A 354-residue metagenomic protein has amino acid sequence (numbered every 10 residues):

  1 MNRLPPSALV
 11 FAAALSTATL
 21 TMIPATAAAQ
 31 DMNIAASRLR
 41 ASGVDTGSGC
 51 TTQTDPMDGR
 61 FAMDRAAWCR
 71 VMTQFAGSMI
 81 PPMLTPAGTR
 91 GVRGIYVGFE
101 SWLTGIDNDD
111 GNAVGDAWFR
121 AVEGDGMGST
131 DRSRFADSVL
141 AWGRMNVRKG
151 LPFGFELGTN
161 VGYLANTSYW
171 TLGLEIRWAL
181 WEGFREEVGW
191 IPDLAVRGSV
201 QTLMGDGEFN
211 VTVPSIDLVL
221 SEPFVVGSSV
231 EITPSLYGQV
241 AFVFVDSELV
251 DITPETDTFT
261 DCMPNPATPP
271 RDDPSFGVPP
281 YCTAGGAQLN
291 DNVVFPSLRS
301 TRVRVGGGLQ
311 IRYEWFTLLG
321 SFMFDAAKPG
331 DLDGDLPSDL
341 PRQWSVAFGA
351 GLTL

Functional and structural regions predicted by a protein language model:
A29-R185: Transmembrane beta-barrel domains of Gram-negative outer membranes and organellar outer membranes
Q30-T46, R299-V303, Q310-L354: Predominantly the C-terminal beta-signal and adjacent terminal strand-loop region of outer-membrane beta-barrel
T85-P86, V97, M145-L151, L174-L180 (+5 more regions): Residues on the lipid-exposed face of transmembrane beta-strands in outer-membrane beta-barrel proteins
T85-R93, G154, W181-L194, V225-I232 (+1 more regions): Short loop/turn motifs that connect adjacent beta-strands in outer-membrane beta-barrel proteins
G91-R93, S138-G143, S168-L172, W190 (+4 more regions): Residues that define the transmembrane beta-barrel architecture of outer-membrane proteins
S101-G105, V161-T167, W178-L180, G198-M204 (+5 more regions): Transmembrane beta-strands of outer-membrane beta-barrel pores
D110-V114, S168-L174, G205-T212, V245-T260 (+1 more regions): Outer-membrane beta-barrel translocator domains and adjoining extracellular loop/strand segments of Gram-negative
P192-L289, S345: Outer-membrane beta-barrel translocator/channel fold
